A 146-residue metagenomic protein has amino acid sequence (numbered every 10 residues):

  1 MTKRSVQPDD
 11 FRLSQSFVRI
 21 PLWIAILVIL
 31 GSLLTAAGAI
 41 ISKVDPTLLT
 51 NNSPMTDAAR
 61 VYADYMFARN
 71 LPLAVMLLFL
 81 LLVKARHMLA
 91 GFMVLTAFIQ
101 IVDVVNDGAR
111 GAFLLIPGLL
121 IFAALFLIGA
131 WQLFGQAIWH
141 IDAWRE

Functional and structural regions predicted by a protein language model:
T2-S32: Cytosolic juxtamembrane helix and N-cap/initiation of the first transmembrane helix
F17, V75-G91: Juxtamembrane helix-break-helix junctions at the cytosolic face of small multi-pass alpha-helical membrane proteins
I29-L48: Transmembrane alpha-helix/helix-exit interface in multi-pass inner-membrane proteins
L33, A37-G38, A58-L81, L95-F98: Core segments of alpha-helical transmembrane spans in multipass integral membrane proteins
P46-M55, N106-D107: Membrane-interface helix termini and inter-helical loops of multi-pass transporters
R69, L89-V104, A123-F126: Hydrophobic alpha-helical membrane segments
V83, I101-G118: Membrane-helix boundary connector in multi-pass membrane proteins
L125-E146: Membrane-water interface at the C-terminal end of transmembrane alpha helices
